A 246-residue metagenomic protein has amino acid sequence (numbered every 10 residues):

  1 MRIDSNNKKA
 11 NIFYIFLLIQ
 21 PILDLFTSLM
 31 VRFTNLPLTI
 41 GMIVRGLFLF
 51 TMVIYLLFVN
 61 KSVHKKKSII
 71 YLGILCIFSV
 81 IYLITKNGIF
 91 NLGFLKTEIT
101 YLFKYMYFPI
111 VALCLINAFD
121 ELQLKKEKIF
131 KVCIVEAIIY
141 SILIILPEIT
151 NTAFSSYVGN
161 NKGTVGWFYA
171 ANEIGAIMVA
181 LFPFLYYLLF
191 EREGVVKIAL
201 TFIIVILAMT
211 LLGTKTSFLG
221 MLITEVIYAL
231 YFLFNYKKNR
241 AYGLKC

Functional and structural regions predicted by a protein language model:
M1-V59, F78-N87: N-terminal signal-anchor transmembrane segment
I3-N6, L57-I69, A118-F130, L188-V196 (+1 more regions): Membrane-interface helix-boundary motifs at transmembrane edges
D24-N35, F154-W167: Juxtamembrane membrane-water interface segments that cap and precede transmembrane helices
L36-R45, T100-K104, V165-A180: Membrane-interface micro-motifs in multi-pass membrane enzymes
R45-G46, Y71-V80, L92-N117: Aromatic-anchored transmembrane helix interface
R45-Y55, M106-N117, E173-Y187: Hydrophobic cores of alpha-helical transmembrane segments in multi-pass inner/ER membrane proteins, independent
S68-L75, M106, C114-L143: Interfacial loop-to-transmembrane-helix boundary motif in multi-pass membrane proteins
E127-F154, Y169-F234: Alpha-helical transmembrane segments of multi-pass inner-membrane proteins
